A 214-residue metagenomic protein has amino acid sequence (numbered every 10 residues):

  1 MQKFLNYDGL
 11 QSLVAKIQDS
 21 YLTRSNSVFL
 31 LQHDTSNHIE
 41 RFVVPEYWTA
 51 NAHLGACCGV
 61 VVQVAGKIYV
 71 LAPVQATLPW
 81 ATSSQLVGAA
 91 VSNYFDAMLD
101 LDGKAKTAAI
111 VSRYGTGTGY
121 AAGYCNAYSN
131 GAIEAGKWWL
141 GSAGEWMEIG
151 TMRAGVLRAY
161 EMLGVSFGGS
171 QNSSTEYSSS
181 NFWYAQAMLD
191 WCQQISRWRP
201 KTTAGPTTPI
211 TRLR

Functional and structural regions predicted by a protein language model:
M1-E134, P206-R214: Short, compositionally biased
F4, T118, A143-R214: C-terminal, surface-exposed recognition/capping segments
L71, L140-S142: Residue-level detector of buried hydrophobic side-chain packing in well-ordered secondary-structure elements
P79-V91, W138, N172, S178 (+1 more regions): Tryptophan-centered motif/residue detector
Y114, W139, T202: Aromatic-acidic/polar surface patches that form glycan- and anion
E134-W139, W146: Mid-length scaffold segments of soluble, non-membrane domains
